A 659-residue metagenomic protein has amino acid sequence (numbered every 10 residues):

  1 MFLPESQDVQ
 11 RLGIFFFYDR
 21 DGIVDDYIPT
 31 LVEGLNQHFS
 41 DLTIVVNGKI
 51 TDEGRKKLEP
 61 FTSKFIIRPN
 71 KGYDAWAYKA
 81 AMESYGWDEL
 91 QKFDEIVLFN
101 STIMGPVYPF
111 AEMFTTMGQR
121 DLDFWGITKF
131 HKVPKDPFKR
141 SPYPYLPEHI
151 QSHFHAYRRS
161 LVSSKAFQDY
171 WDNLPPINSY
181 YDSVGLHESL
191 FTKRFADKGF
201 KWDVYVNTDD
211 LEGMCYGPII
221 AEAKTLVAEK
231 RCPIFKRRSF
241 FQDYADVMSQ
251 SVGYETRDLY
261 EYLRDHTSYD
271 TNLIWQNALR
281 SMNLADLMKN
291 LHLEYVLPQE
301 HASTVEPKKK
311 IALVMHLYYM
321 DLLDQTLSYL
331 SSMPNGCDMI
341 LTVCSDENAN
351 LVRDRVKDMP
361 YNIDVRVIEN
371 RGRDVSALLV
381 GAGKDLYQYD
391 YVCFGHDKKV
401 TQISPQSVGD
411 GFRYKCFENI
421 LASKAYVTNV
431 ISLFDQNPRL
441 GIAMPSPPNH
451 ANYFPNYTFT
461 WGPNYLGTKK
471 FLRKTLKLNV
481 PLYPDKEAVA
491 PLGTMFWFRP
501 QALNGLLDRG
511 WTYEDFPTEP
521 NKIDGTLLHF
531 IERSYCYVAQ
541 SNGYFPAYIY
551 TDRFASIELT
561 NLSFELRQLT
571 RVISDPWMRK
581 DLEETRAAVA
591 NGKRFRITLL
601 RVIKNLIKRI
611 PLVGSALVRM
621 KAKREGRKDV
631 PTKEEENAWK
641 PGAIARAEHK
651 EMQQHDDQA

Functional and structural regions predicted by a protein language model:
M1-A659: ER/Golgi luminal nucleotide-sugar-dependent glycosyltransferases, focusing on the catalytic module
